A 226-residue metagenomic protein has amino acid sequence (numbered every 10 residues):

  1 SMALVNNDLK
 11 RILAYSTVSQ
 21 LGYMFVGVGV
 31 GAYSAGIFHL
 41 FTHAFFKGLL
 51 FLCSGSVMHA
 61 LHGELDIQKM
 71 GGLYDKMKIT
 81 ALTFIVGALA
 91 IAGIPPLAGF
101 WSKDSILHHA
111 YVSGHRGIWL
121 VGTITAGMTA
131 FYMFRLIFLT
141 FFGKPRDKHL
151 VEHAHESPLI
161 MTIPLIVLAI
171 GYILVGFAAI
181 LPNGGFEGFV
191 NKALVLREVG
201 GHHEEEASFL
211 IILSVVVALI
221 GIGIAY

Functional and structural regions predicted by a protein language model:
S1, A193-V195, I212: Acidic/proline-rich low-complexity IDRs
S1-S157, A169-G171, F177: Hydrophobic transmembrane alpha-helices and their helix-loop junctions in integral membrane proteins
G72, T80, D147, S157 (+4 more regions): Serine/threonine-rich low-complexity intrinsically disordered regions
P95, R146-D147, A179-N183, I222-Y226: Intrinsically disordered or highly flexible coil/loop and linker segments, enriched in small and charged/polar residues
S102-H109, L181-E206: Membrane-interfacial helical/loop segments at transmembrane boundaries in membrane proteins
T162-V175, H203-Y226: Glycine- and aromatic-enriched alpha-helical transmembrane segments of multi-pass membrane proteins
